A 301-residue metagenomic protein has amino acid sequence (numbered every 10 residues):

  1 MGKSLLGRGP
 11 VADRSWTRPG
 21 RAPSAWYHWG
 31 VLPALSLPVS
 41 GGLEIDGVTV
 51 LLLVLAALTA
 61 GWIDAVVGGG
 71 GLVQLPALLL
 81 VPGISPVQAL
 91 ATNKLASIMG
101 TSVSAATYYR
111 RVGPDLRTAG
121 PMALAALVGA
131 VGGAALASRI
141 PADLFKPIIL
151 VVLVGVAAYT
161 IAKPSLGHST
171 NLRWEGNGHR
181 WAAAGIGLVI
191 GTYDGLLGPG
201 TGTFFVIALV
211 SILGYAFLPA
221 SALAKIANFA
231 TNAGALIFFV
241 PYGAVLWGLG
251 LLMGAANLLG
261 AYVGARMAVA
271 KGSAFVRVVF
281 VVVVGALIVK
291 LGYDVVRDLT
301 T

Functional and structural regions predicted by a protein language model:
R8-P10, R14, P19-R21: Compositionally biased, intrinsically disordered low-complexity segments enriched in Pro/Arg/Gln/His
W16, W26-W29: Tryptophan (W) side chains
L32-S85, N171-S221: Selected transmembrane alpha-helices and immediately adjacent juxtamembrane segments of polytopic inner-membrane
V50, K94, I149-L153, A157 (+3 more regions): Residues within membrane-spanning alpha-helices of integral membrane proteins, especially the hydrophobic core/packing
S85-N93, R117-P121, G214-K225: Membrane-interface alpha-helices at helix entry/exit sites of multi-pass transporters
A91-L144, I148, N232-V282: Selective hydrophobic functional segments
V103-G113, A134, L150-E175, A286-T301: Transmembrane helix exit motif
V189-L197, A235-G243, G250, L287-L299: Hydrophobic alpha-helical transmembrane segments in multi-pass integral membrane proteins
